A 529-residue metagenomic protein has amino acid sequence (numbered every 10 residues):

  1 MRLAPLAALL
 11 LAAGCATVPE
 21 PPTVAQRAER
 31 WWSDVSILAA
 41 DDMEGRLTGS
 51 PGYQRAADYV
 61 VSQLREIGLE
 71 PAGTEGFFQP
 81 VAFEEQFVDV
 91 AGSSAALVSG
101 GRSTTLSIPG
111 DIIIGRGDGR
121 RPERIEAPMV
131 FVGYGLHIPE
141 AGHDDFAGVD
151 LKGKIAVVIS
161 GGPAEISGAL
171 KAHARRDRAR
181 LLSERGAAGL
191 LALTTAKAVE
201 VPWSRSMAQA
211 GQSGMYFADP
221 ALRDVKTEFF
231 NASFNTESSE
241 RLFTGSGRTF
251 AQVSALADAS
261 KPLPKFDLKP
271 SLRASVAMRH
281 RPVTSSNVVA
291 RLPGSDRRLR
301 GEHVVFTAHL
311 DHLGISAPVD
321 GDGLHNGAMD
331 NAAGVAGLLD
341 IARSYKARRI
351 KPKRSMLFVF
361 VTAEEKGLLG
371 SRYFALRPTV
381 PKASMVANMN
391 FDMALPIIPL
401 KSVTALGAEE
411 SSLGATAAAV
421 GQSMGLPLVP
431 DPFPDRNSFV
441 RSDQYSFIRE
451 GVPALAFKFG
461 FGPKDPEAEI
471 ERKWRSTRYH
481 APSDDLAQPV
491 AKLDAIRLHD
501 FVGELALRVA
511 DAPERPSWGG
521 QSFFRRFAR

Functional and structural regions predicted by a protein language model:
A4-G14: Bacterial N-terminal signal peptides
C15-A72, S238, G245, G301 (+1 more regions): N-terminal hydrophobic or amphipathic helices/low-complexity stretches enriched in small/hydrophobic/Pro/Gly
P19, Q26, S107-R223, T227-F230 (+6 more regions): Extracellular/luminal Protease-associated
E44-A156, S160-A164, L268, M278-H280 (+2 more regions): Noncatalytic luminal/extracellular "stalk/propeptide" segments of secretory-pathway proteins
G100, I108-D144, R223-G327, R343 (+1 more regions): Soluble metallo-hydrolase cores and metallopeptidase-like ectodomains found primarily in the secretory/periplasmic
P122, A218-L222, K226-F250, V361-I470: Metal-dependent peptidase/peptidase-like ectodomains
H173-D177, A198, G314, D320-S412: Acidic/histidine-rich catalytic neighborhood of metal-dependent amide-processing enzymes
R343, A347, K458-G460, K464-A528: His/Asp/Glu-rich mid-to-C-terminal helical/loop segments that flank catalytic regions of hydrolases
